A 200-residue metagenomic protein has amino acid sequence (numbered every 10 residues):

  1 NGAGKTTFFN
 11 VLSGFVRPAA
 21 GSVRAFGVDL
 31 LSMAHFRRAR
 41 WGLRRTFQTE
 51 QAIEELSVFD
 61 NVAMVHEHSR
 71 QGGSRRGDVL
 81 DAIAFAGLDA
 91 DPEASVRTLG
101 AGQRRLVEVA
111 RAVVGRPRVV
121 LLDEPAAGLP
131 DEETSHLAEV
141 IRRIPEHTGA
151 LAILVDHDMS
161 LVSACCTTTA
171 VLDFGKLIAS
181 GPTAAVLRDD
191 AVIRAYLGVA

Functional and structural regions predicted by a protein language model:
N1-A200: Glycine-rich phosphate-binding loops of nucleotide-dependent enzymes
